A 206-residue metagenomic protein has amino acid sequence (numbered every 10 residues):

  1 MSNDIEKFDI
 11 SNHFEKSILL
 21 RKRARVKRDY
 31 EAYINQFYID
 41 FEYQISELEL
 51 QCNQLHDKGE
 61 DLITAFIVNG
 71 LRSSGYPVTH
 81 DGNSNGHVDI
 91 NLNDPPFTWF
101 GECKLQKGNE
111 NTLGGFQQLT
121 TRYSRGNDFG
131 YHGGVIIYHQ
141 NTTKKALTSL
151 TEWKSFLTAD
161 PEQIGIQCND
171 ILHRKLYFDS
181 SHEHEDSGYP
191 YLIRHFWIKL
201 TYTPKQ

Functional and structural regions predicted by a protein language model:
M1-D29: Nuclease-adjacent, charged terminal/linker segments that flank catalytic cores
H13-L20, Y33, D40, Q44-E47 (+1 more regions): Charge-rich, solvent-exposed alpha-helical interaction surfaces
D29-H80: Acidic-basic catalytic patches of nuclease active cores, encompassing PD-(D/E)XK and other metal-cofactor nuclease
G86-V88, Y191: Short beta-strand or tight-loop elements that sit immediately N-terminal to catalytic metal-binding acidic residues
N91-F100: Active-site beta-strand-loop-beta-strand hairpin of nuclease catalytic cores that positions key catalytic residues
D94, K104-K107, W197-K199: Short, flexible loop/turn elements at secondary-structure junctions
L105-P161: Catalytic cores of nucleic-acid endonucleases
H139-Q206: Domain-level recognition of nuclease-like catalytic cores that cleave nucleotide substrates
